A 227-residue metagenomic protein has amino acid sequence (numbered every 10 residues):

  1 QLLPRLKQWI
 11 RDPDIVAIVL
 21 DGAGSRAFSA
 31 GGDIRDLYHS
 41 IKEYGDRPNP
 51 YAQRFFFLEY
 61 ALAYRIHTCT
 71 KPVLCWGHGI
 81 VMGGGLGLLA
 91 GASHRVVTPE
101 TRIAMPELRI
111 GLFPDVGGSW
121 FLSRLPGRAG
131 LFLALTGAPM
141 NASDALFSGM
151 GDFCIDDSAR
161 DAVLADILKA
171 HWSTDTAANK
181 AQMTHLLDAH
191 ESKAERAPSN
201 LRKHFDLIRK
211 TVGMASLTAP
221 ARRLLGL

Functional and structural regions predicted by a protein language model:
L2-D46, A61-W76, T98-T101: A structural preference for short, pocket-lining loop segments at secondary-structure junctions
L20, D33, L88-L89, D144-A145: Hydrophobic/aromatic residues within transmembrane alpha-helices of multi-pass small-molecule transporters
P48-Y51, V96-L125: Short, flexible helix-coil linker/hinge segments at the edges of structured domains or between repeats
P50, F56-F57, A61: Mechanochemical coupling/switch segment within NTP-driven translocation systems
I66-I110, L133, G137-A138, A142 (+1 more regions): Glycine-rich beta-to-alpha active-site loop
V116-W120, R124-A178: Contiguous mid-protein beta-loop-alpha structural module that forms a pocket-lining wall or clamp of enzyme active
D156-L227: Amphipathic alpha-helical blocks and their helix-capping loop/short-beta junctions
